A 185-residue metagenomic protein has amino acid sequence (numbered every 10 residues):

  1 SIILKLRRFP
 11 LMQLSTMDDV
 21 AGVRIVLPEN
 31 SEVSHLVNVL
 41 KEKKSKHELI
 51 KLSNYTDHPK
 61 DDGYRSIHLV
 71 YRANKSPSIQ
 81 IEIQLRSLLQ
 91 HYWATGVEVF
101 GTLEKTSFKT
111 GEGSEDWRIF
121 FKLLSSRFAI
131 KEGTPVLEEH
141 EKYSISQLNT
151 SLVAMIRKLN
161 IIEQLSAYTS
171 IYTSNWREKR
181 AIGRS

Functional and structural regions predicted by a protein language model:
S1-R24: Polyanion/phosphate-binding surface patch
D19, E42-K44, F100-T102, T106: General N-terminal targeting signals
V20-R24, Y64-V70, S78-E82: Broad gene-expression machinery/nucleic-acid interaction feature
L27, Y71-A73, L85-S87: Flexible glycine-/small-residue-rich
P28-E32: Helix N-cap motif at beta-to-alpha junctions
V33-V39: Hydrophobic side chains in well-ordered alpha-helices
L40, K44-A73: Short Gly/Thr-rich strand-loop-strand
P77-S185: An acidic, glycine-/histidine-flanked metal-binding catalytic module
